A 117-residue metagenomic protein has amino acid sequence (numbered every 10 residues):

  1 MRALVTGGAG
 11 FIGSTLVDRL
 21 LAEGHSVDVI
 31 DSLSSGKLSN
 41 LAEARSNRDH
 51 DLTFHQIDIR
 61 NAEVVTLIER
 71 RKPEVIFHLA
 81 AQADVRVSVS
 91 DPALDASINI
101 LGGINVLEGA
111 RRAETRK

Functional and structural regions predicted by a protein language model:
M1-K117: N-terminal Rossmann-like NAD(P)+-binding domain of SDR-like oxidoreductases, especially those catalyzing
